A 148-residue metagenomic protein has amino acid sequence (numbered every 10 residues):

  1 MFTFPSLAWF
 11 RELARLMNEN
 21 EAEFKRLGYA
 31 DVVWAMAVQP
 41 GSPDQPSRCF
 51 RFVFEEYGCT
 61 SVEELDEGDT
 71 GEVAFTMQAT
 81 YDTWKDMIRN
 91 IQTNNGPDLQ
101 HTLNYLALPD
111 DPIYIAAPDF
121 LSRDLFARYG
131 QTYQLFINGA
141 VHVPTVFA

Functional and structural regions predicted by a protein language model:
M1-A148: Feature captures hydrophobic
